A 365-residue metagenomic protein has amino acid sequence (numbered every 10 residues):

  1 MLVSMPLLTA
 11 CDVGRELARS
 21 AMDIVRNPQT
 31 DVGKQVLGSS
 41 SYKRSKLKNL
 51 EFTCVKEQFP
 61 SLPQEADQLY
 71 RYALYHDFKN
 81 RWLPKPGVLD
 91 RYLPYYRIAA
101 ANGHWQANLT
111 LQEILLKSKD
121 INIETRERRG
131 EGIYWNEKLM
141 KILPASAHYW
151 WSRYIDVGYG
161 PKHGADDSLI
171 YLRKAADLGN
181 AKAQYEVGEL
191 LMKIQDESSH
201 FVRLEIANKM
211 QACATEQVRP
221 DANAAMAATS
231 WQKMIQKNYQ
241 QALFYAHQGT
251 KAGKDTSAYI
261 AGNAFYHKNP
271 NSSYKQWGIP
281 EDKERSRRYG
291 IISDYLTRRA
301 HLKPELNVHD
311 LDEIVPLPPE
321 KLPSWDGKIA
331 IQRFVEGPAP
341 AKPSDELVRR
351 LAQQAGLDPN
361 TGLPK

Functional and structural regions predicted by a protein language model:
C11-R91, N102: N-terminal leader/linker segments that initiate helical-solenoid repeat arrays
R15-A18, M22, D310-K365: Long C-terminal extensions of eukaryotic subunits of large macromolecular complexes
Q58, I98-A99, N136-L139, K174-A175 (+3 more regions): Canonical positions in the second alpha-helix
L62-L69, K79, A101-W105, S118-K119 (+9 more regions): Short helix-capping/linker turns of helical repeat alpha-solenoids
A73, Q112, S152, G188 (+2 more regions): Structural signal of TPR/SEL1 helical repeats
K85-P94, N122-W135, P161-Y171, E197-M210 (+2 more regions): Structural signature of tandem alpha-helical TPR/SEL1-like repeats, specifically the intra-repeat loop/turn
N208, L243-D255, G262-R299: TPR/TPR-like (Sel1-like) alpha-helical repeat modules
